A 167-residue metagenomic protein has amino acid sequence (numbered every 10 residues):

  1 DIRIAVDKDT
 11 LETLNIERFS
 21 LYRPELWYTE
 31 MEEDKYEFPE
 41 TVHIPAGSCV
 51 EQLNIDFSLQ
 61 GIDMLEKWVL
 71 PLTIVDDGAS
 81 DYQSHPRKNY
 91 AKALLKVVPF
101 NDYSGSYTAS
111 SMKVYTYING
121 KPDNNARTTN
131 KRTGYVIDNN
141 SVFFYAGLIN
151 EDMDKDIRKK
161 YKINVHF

Functional and structural regions predicted by a protein language model:
D1-H43, Q52-L70, V75-F167: Intrinsically disordered, low-complexity regulatory regions in eukaryotic proteins
